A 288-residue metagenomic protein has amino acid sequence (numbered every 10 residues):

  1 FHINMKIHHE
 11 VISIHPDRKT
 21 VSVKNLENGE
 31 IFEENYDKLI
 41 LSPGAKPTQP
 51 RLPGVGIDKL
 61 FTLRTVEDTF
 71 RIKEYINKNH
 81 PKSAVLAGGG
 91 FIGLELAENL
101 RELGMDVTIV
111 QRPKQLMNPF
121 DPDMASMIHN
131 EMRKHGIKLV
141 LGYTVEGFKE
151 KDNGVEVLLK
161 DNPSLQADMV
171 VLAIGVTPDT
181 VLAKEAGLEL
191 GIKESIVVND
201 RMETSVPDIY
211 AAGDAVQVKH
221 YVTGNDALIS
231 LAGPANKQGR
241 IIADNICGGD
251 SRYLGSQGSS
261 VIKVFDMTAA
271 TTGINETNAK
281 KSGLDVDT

Functional and structural regions predicted by a protein language model:
F1-I7, I14-R18, K24, E30-F32 (+6 more regions): Glycine-rich flavin
N4-K6, F61, K138-V140, Y210 (+1 more regions): General small-molecule cofactor/ligand-binding pocket signal
K6-V23, E27, E33-E34, E102-D200: A Rossmann-like FAD-binding core segment of flavoenzymes
I40-L41, V171: N-terminal Rossmann-like NAD(P) cofactor-binding module of classical short-chain dehydrogenase/reductase
L41-L103, K138, I192-K193, V198-D200: Glycine-rich dinucleotide-binding loop and its adjacent helix/turn
G56-H80, E156, S164-N245: FAD-site-proximal beta/loop scaffold in flavoenzymes
S83-A84, F91-E150, I229-A235, D250-T277: Rossmann-like dinucleotide-binding cores of NAD(P)H-dependent redox enzymes
K280-T288: Cytosolic Rossmann-like ligand/nucleotide-binding regulatory domains
